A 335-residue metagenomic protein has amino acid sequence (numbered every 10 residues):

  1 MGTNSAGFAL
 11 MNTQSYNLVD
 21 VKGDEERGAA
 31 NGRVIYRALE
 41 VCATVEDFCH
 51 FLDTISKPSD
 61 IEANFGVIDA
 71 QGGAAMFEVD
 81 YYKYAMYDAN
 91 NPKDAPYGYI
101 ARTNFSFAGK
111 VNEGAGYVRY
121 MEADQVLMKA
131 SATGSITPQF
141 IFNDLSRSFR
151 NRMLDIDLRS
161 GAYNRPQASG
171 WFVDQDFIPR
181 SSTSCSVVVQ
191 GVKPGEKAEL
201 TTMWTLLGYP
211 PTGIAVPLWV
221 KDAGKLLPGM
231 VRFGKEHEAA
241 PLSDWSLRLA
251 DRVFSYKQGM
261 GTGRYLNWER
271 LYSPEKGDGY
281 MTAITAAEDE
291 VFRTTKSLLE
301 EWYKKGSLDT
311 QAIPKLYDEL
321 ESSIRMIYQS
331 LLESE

Functional and structural regions predicted by a protein language model:
M1-T3, F8, N12-E40, A63 (+1 more regions): C-terminal, well-structured catalytic/ligand-binding subdomain of enzymes
A43-H50, I55-S56: A conserved hydrophobic secondary-structure block that centers on an alpha-helix together with its immediately flanking
K57-A63: Short arginine-rich
